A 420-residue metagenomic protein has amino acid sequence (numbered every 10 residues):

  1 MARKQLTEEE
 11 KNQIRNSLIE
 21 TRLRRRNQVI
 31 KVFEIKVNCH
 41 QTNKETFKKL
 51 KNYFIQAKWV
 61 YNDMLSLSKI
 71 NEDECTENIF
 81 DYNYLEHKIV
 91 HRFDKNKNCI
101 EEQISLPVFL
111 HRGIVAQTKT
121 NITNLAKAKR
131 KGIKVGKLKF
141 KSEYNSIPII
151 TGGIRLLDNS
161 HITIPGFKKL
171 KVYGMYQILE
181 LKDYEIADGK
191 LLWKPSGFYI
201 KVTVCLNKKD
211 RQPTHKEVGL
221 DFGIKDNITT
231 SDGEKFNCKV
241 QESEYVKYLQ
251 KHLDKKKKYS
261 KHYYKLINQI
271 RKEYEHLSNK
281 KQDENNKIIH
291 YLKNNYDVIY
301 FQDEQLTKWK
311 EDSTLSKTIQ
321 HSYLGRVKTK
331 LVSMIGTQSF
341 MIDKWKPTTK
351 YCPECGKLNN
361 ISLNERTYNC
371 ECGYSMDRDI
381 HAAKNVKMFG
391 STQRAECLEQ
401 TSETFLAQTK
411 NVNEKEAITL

Functional and structural regions predicted by a protein language model:
A2-G113: Gly/serine-rich nucleotide phosphate-binding loop at the start of the catalytic core of nucleotide/ADP-ribose-handling
R3-T7, S196-L420: Positively charged, helix-rich recognition surfaces that bind polyanionic ligands
L23-R25, D188-K190, T203-K209: Catalytic micro-motifs at enzyme active sites that drive phosphoryl/nucleotidyl and oxygen chemistry
K31-Q41, K169-L179, F236-C238: Generic detection of short hydrophobic beta-strand segments and adjacent strand-loop junctions
K48-K51, I55-K58, R112, A116 (+5 more regions): Non-catalytic, well-ordered alpha-helical scaffold segments
F54-A57, I114-I122, L266, I270-L277: Short amphipathic alpha-helical coiled-coil/interface segments
M64, G113-A126, I380-G390: Stable alpha-helical structural segments in soluble proteins, enriched in small hydrophobic residues
D81-K194, H321: Acidic carboxylate diad motif detector
